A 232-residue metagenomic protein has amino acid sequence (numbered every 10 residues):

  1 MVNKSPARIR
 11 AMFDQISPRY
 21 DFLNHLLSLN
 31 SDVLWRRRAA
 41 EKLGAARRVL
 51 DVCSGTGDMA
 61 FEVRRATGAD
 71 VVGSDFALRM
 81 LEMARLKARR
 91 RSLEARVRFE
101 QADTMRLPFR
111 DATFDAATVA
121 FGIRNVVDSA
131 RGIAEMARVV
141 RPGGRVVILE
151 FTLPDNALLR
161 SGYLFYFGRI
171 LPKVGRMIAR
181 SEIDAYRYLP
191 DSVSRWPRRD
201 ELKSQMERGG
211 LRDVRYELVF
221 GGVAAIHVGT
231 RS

Functional and structural regions predicted by a protein language model:
A7, L153-Q205, R215: C-terminal alpha-helical "lid/dimerization" subdomain adjacent to the S-adenosyl-L-methionine
R19, S28-R47, E62: Conserved alpha-helix/loop element of class I SAM-dependent methyltransferases that forms part of the SAM/SAH-binding
L50-V52, T56-R106: Class I SAM-dependent methyltransferase SAM/SAH-binding core
M105-A116: A short acidic, Gly/Pro-enriched loop at the edge of an enzyme's catalytic core that lines a small-molecule cofactor
D115-S129: A short SAM/SAH-binding and catalytic strip from SAM-dependent methyltransferases
A130-P142: A short glycine-rich, Lys/Arg-flanked "PGG" loop and its adjoining helix->strand segment in the class I
G144-F151: Conserved beta-strand signature within the Rossmann-like core of class I S-adenosyl-L-methionine
R212, L218-S232: Core SAM-dependent methyltransferase catalytic element
